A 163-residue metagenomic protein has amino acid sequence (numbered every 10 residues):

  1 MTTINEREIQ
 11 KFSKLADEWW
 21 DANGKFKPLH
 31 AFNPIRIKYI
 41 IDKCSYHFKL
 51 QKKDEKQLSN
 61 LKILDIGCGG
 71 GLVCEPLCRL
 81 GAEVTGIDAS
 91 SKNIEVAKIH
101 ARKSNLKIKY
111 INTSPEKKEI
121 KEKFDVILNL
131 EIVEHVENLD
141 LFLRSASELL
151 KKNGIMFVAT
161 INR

Functional and structural regions predicted by a protein language model:
M1-F26: N-terminal, positively charged/glycine-rich alpha-helical extensions of SAM-dependent methyltransferases
I4, F32, R36, N138: Soluble or luminal CAZymes and related metallo-dependent hydrolases
A22, I40, H47, L149 (+1 more regions): Phosphate/oxyanion-binding loops and surfaces in catalytic or ligand/nucleic-acid-binding neighborhoods
G24, P28-F32, E134: Short, surface-exposed alpha-helical recognition segments that flank or form part of ligand/macromolecule-binding
A31-S59: Conserved alpha-helix/loop element of class I SAM-dependent methyltransferases that forms part of the SAM/SAH-binding
Q51-K56, L61-R163: Conserved SAM-binding loop
